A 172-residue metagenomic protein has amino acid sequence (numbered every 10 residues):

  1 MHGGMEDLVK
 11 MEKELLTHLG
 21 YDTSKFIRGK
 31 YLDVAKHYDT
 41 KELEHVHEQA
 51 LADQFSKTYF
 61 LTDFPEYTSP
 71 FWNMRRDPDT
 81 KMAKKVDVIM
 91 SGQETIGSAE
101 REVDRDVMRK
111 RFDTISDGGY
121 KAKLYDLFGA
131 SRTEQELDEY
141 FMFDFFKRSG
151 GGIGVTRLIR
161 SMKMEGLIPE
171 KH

Functional and structural regions predicted by a protein language model:
G3-M11, R28-H172: A translation/RNA-centric and nucleic-acid-associated enzymatic feature enriched in Class II aminoacyl-tRNA synthetases
V9-L19: Short amphipathic C-terminal alpha-helix that caps PH/PH-like domains
H18-G29: Flexible helix-coil linker/hinge segments at domain or subdomain boundaries
